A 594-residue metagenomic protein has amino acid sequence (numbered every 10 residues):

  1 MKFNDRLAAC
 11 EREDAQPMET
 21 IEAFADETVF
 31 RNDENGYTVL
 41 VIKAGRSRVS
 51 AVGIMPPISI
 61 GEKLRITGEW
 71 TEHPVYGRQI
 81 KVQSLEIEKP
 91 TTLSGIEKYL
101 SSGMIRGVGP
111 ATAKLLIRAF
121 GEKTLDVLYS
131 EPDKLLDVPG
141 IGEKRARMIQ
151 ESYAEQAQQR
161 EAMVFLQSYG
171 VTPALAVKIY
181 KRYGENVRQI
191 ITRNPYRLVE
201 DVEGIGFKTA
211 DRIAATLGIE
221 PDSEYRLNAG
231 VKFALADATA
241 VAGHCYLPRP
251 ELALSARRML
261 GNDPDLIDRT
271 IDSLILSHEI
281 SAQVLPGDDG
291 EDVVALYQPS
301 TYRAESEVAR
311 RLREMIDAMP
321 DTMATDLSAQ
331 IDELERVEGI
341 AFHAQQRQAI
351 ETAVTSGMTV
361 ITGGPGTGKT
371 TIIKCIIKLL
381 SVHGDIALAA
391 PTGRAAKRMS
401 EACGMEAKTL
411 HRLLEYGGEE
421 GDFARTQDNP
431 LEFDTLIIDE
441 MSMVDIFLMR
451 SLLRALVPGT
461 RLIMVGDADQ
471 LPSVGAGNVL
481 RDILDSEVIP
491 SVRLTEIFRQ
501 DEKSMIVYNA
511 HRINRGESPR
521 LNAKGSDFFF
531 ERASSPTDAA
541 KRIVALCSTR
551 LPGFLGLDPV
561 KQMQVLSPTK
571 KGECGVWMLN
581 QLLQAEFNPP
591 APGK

Functional and structural regions predicted by a protein language model:
K2-D326: Accessory, non-ATPase domains that flank or precede helicase/AAA+ motor cores in DNA-metabolism machines
S281, G287-T435, S486, P490-R499 (+2 more regions): ASCE P-loop NTPase motor cores of helicases and related translocases
T359-T362, I463, Q564: Short hydrophobic/aromatic beta-strand immediately N-terminal to the Walker A/P-loop
L414, V444-D445, L471-P472: Catalytic P-loop NTPase motifs of RecA-like helicase/translocase cores
G421-D434, D445, L453-T460, V560: Short basic/glycine-enriched coil/helix segment immediately N-terminal to the Walker B
E440, G466: Walker B catalytic acidic pair
A468-K594: Conserved helicase motor core of P-loop NTPases
